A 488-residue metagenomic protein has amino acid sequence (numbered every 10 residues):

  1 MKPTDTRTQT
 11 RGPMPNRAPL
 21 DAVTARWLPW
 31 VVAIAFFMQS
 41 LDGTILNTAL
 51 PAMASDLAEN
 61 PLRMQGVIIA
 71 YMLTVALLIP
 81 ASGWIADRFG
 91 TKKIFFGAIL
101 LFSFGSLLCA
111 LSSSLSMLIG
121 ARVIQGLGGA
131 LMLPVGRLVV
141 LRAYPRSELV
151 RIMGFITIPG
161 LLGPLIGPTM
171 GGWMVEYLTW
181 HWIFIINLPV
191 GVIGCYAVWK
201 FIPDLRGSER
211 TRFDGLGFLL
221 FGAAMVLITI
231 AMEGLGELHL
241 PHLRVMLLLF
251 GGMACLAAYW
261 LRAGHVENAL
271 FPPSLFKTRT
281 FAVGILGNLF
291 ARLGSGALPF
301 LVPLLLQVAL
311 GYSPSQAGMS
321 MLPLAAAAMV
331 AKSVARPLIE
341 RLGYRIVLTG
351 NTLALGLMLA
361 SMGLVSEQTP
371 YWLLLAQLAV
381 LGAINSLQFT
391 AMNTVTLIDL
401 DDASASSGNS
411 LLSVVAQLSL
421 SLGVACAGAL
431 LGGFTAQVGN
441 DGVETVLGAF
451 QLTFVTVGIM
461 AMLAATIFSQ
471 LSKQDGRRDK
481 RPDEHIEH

Functional and structural regions predicted by a protein language model:
M1-L41, S55: Cytosolic juxtamembrane N-terminal segment immediately preceding the first transmembrane helix of multi-pass
A18-P19, S147, I193-G222, G264-R279 (+3 more regions): Flexible interhelical linker loops that connect adjacent transmembrane helices in multi-pass membrane transporters
A25-L41, L46-T48, P61-I69, G83 (+7 more regions): 12-transmembrane solute porter fold
A54, A58, S112, G128 (+5 more regions): Short helix-loop-helix connector
L73-L77, L107, L161, L165 (+4 more regions): Hydrophobic/small/kink-forming positions within alpha-helical transmembrane segments of polytopic membrane proteins
A76, F96, S103-F104, L127 (+5 more regions): Small-residue-rich packing faces within the transmembrane alpha-helices of Major Facilitator Superfamily
I79-L216, L430: Helix-loop-helix hairpins in multi-pass membrane proteins, especially solute transporters
L188-G207, G222-G234, G251-H265, A464-S472: C-terminal membrane-cytosol helix-exit motif in multi-pass small-molecule transporters
